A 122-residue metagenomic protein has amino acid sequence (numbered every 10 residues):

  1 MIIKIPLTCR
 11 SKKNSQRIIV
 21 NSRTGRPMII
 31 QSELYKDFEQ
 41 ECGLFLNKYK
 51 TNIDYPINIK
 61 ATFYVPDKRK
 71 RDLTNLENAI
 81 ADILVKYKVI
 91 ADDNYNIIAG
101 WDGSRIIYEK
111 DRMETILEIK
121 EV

Functional and structural regions predicted by a protein language model:
M1-V122: Acidic, proline/glycine-enriched N-terminal capping motif
